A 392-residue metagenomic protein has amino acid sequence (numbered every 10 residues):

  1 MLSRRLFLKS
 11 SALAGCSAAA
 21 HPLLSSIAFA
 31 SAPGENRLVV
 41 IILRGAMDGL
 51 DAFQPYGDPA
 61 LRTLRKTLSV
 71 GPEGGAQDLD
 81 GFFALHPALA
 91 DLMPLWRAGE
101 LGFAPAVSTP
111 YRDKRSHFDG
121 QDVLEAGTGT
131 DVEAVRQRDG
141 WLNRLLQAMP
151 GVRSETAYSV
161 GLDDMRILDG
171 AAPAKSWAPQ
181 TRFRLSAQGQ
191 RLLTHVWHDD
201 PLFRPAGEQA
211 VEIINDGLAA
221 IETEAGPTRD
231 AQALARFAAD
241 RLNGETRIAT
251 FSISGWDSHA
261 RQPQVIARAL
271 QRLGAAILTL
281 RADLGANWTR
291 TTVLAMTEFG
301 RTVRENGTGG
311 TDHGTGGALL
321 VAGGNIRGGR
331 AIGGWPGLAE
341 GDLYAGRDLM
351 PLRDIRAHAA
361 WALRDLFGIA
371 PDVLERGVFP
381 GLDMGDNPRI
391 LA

Functional and structural regions predicted by a protein language model:
M1-D283, R304, A318-A392: Feature for exported/extracytoplasmic and membrane-associated proteins, marking the mature portion
R115-S116, G307-H313: Short glycine-biased active-site loop of nucleotidyltransferases that positions the nucleotide triphosphate and helps
I277, D283-T308: Metal-dependent active-site segment of extracytoplasmic phospho-/sulfohydrolases and closely related
